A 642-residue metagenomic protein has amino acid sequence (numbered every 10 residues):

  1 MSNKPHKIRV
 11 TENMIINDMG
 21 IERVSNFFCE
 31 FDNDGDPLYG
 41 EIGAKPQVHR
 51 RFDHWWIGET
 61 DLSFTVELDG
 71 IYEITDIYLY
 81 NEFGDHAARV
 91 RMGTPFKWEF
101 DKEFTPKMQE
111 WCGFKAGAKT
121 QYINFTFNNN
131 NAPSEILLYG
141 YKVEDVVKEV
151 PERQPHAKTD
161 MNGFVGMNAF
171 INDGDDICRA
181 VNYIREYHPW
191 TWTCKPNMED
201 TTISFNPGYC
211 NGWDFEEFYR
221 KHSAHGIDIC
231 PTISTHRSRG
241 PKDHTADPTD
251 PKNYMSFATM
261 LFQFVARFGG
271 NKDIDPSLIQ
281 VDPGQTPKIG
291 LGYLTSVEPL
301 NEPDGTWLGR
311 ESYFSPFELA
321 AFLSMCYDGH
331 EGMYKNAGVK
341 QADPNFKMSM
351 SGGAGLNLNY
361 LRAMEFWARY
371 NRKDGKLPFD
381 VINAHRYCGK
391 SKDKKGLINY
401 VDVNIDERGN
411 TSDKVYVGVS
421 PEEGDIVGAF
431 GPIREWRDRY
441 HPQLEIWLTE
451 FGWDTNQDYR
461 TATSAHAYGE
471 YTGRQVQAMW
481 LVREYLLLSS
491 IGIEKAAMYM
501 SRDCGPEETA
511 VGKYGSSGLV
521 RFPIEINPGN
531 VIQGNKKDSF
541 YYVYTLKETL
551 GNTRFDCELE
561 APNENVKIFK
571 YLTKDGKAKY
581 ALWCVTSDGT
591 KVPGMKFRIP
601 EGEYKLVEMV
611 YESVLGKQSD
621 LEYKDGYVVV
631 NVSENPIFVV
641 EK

Functional and structural regions predicted by a protein language model:
M1-D69, Y80-D85, Y141-V147: Disordered, acidic Ser/Thr/Pro-rich linker "stalks" and the adjacent N-terminal cap of the next globular domain
E59-L62, I71-I74, E82-K142: Trp- and acidic/polar-enriched beta-sheet ligand-binding modules for extracellular glycan and matrix recognition
E144-P189: Boundary/entry segment of secreted carbohydrate-active catalytic domains
R179-F379, N383-S412: Substrate-binding cleft and catalytic face of glycoside hydrolase catalytic domains, especially the flexible beta-alpha
G212, N383-A462, E484-E494, M498-D503 (+2 more regions): Glycoside hydrolase catalytic-domain groove-lining segments
W453-V543, E558-A561: Aromatic/acidic polysaccharide-binding cleft in carbohydrate-active enzymes
A561-G602: Carbohydrate-binding surface patches
S619-K642: C-terminal beta-strand-rich structural cap/linker in extracellular carbohydrate-active enzymes
